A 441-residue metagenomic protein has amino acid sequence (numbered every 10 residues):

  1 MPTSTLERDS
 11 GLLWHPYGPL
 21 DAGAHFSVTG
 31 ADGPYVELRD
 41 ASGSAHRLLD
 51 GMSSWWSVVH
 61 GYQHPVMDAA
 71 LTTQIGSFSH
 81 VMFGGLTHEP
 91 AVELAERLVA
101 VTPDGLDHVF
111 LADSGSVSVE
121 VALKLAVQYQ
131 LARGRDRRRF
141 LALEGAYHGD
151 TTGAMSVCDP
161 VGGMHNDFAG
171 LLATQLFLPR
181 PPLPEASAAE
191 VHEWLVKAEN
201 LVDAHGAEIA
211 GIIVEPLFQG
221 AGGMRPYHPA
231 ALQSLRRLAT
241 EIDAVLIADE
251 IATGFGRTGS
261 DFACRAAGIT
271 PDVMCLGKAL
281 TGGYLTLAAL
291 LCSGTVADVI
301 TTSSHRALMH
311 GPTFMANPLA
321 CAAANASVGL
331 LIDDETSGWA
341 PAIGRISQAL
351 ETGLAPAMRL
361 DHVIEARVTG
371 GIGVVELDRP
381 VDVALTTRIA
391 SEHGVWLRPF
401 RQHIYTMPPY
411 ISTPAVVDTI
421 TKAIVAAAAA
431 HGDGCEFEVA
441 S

Functional and structural regions predicted by a protein language model:
M1-S441: Conserved N-terminal phosphate-binding loop of PLP-dependent enzymes in the Aspartate aminotransferase
